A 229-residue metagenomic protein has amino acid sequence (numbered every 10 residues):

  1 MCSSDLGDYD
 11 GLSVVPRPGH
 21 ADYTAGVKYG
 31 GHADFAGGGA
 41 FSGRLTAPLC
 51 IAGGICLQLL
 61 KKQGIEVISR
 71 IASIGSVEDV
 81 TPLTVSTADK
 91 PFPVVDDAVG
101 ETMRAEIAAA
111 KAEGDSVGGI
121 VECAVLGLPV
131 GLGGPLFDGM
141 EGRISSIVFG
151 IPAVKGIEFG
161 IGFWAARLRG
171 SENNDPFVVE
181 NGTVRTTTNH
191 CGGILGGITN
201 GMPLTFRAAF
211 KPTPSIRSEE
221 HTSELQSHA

Functional and structural regions predicted by a protein language model:
M1-S3, E224-Q226: Short, small-residue-biased leader/transition segments that mark boundaries at the very start of proteins
S4-T24: Glycine-rich, N-terminal phosphate-binding loop and its surrounding beta-alpha-beta segment
D8-G11, S69-I71, V184-T187: Short, well-ordered strand-loop elements centered on a beta-strand within folded domains, enriched for acidic residues
L12-V15, D138-M140, S223: Short intrinsically disordered coil segments
R17-V27, S218, S223: Pore- and pathway-forming membrane helices of multi-pass small-molecule/ion transporters and channels
A21-T24, P48-L57, R104, G142-F149 (+2 more regions): Predominant activation on well-ordered alpha-helical scaffold segments within soluble catalytic domains
V27-L136: Glycine-rich, mobile lid/loop segments that gate access to catalytic sites or pores
G114-E219: Glycine-rich anion/phosphate-binding loop at the beta-strand->alpha-helix junction
